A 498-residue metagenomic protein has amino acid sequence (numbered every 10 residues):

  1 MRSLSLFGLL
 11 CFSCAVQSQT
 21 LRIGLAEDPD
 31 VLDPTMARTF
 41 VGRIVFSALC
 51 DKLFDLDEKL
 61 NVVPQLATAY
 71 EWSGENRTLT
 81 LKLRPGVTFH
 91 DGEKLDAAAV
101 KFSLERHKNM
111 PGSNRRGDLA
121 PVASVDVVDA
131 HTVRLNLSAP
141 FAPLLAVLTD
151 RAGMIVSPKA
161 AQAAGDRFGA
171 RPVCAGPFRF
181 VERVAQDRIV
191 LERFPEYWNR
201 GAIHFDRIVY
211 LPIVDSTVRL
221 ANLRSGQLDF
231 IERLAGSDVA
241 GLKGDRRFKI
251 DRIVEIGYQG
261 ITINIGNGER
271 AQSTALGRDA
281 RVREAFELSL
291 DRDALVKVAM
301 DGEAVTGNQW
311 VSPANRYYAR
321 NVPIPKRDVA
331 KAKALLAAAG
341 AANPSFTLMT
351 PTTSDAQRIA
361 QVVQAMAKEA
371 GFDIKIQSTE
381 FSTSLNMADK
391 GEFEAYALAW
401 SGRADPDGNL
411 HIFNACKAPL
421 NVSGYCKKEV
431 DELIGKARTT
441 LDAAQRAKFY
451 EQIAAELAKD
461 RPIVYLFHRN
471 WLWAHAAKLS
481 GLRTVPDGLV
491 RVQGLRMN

Functional and structural regions predicted by a protein language model:
S5-L6, V16: Cleavable N-terminal signal peptides
G24-G74, E105, A170-C174: N-terminal lobe/hinge region of extracytoplasmic solute-binding protein
V41-V45, K59-V62, R167-V173, R179-A185 (+3 more regions): Short Gly/Pro-enriched turn/cap motifs at secondary-structure boundaries
E58, R84-N114, S124-D126, P177-A299 (+3 more regions): Extracytoplasmic/periplasmic ligand-capture domains
E71, K82, R116-A160: Surface-exposed binding/hinge segments that line and control ligand-binding clefts or catalytic entry sites
W473-N498: Long beta-strand-rich cores associated with HINT superfamily self-processing modules
